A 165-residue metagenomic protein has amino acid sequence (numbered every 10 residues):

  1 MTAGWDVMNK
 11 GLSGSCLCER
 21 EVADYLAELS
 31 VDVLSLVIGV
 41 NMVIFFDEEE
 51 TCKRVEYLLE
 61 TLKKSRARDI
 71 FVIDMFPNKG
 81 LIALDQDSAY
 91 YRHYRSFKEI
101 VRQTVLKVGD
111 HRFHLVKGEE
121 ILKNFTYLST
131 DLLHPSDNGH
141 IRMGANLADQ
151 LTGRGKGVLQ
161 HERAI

Functional and structural regions predicted by a protein language model:
M1-L12, C16, R20-S30: Serine-esterase "nucleophile elbow" of acetyl-processing enzymes
R20-I165: Alpha-helical cap/lid subdomain in secreted, periplasmic, or secretory-pathway luminal O-acyl-processing enzymes
